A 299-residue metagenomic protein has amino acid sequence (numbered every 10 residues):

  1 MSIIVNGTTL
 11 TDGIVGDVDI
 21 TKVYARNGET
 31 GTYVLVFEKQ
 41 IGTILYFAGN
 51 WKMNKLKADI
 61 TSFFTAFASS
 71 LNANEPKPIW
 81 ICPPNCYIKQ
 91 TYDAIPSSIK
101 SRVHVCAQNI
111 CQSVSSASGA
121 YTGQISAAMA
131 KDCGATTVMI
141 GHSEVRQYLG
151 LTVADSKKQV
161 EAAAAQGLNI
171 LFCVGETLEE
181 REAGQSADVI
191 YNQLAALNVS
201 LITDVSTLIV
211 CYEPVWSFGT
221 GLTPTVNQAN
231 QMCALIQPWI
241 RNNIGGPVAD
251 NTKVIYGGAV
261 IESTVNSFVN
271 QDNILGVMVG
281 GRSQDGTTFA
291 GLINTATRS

Functional and structural regions predicted by a protein language model:
M1-D17: Short, intrinsically disordered N-terminal pre-domain segments
I4-V5, Y24-R26, F37: Beta-strand-rich, repetitive solenoid scaffolds
I14, D19-T21, Q40: Intrinsically disordered, low-complexity regions of eukaryotic proteins
I20-G31: Short beta-strand segments and strand-loop junctions that repeat across beta-rich extracellular domains
T32, V36-Q40: Interface-prone segments of viral and bacterial extracellular assemblies
Q40-S299: Active-site loop-to-helix "anion-binding N-cap" substructures in soluble metabolic enzymes
